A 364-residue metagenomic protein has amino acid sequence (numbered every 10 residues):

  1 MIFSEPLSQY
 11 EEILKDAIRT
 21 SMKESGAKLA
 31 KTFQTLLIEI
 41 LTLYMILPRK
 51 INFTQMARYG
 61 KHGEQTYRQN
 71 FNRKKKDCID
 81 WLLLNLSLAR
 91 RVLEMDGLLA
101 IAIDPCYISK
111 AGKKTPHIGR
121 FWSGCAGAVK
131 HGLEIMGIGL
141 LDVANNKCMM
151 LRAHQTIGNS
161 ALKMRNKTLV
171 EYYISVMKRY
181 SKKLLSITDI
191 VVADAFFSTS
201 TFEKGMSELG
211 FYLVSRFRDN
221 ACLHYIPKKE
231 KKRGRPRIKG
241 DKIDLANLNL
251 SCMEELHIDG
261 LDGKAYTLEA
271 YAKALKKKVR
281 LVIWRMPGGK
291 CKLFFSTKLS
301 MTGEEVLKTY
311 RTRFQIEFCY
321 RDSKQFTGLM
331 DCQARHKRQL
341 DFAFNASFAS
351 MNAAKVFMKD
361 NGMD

Functional and structural regions predicted by a protein language model:
M1-D80: Gly/serine-rich nucleotide phosphate-binding loop at the start of the catalytic core of nucleotide/ADP-ribose-handling
I40, M45-I46, G289-F314: Extended, non-catalytic structural segments that build the interaction scaffolds of large macromolecular assemblies
L43, N70-N146, D262-E269: Active-site-proximal, Lys/Arg-enriched surface segment that forms a nucleic-acid-binding/basic interface patch
M56, G97-A111, I138, I190-S198 (+4 more regions): Short, conserved catalytic/metal-binding motifs centered on acidic residues
R58, T66-N70, G124-I187, V279-L293: Electropositive, glycine- and tryptophan-enriched low-complexity nucleic-acid-binding patches
Y107, G303-A334: Short amphipathic alpha-helical "interface-anchor" segments enriched in bulky aromatics
G158-R280: An internal, acidic/charged active-site-proximal segment that coordinates divalent cations and/or engages
L329-D364: Basic, amphipathic alpha-helical segments enriched in Lys/Arg and hydrophobic/aromatic residues
